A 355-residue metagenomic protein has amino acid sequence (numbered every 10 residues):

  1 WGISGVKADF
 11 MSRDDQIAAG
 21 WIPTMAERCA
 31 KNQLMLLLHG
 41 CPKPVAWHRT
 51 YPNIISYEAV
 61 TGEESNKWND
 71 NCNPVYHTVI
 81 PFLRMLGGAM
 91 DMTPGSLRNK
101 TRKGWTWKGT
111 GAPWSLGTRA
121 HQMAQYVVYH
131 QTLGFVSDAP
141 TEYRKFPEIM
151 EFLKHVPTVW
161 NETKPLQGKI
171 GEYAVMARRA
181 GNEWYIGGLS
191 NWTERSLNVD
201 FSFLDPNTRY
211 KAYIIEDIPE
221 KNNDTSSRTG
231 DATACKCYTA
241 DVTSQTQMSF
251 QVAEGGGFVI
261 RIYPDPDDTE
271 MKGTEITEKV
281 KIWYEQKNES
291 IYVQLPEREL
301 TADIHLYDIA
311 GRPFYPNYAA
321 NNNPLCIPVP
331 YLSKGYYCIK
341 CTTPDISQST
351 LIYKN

Functional and structural regions predicted by a protein language model:
W1-W114, T118: Aromatic- and carboxylate-enriched substrate-binding clefts and catalytic-loop regions of carbohydrate-active enzymes
A120-L166, G257-R261, D265-D268: Catalytic cores of secreted or luminal carbohydrate-active enzymes
D138-Y185, L189, E220-D231: Glycan-recognition and catalytic regions of carbohydrate-active enzymes
I170-T208, F258-R261, Y307-I309: Carbohydrate-binding surface patches
K236-D268, G335: C-terminal beta-strand-rich structural cap/linker in extracellular carbohydrate-active enzymes
P266-S290, P296: Residue-level detector of functionally pivotal "anchor" positions at catalytic/ligand-binding pockets or at interdomain
L306-F314, Y337: Short, glycine-anchored, charge-dense loop/turn motifs used at functional sites
Y318, K334-N355: C-terminal tail/sorting-segment detector
